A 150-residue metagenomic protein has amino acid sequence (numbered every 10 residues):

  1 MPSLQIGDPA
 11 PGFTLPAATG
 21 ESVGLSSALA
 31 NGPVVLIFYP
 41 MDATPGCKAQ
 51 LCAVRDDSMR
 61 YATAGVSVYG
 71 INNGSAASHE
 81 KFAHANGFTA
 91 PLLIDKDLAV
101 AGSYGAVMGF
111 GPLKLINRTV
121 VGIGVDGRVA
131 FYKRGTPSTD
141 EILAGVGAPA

Functional and structural regions predicted by a protein language model:
M1-A150: Chalcogenol-based redox active-site neighborhoods
